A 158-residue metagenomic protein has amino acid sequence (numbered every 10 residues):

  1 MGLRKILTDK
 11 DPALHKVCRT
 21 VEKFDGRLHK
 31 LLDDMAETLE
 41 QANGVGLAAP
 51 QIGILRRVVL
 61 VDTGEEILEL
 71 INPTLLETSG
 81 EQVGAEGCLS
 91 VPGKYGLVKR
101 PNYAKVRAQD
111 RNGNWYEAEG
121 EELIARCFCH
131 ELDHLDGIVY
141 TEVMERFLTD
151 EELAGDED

Functional and structural regions predicted by a protein language model:
M1-D158: Positively charged
